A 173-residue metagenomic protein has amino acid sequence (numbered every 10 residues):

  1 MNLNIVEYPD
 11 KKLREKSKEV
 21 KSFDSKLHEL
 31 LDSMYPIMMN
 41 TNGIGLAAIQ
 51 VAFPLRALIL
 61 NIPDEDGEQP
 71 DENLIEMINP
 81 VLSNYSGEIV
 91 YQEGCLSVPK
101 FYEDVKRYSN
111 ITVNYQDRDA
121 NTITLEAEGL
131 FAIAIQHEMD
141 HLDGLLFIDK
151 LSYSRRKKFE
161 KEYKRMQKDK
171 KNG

Functional and structural regions predicted by a protein language model:
M1-G173: Positively charged
